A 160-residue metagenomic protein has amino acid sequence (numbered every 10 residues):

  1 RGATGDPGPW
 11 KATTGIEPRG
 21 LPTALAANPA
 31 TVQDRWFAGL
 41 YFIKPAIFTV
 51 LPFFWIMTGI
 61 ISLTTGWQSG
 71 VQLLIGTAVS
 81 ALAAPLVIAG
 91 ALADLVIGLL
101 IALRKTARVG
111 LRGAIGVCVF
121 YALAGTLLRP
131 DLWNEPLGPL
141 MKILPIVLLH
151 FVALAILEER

Functional and structural regions predicted by a protein language model:
R1-W67, A81-R160: Extended, low-polarity transmembrane helix blocks
G66-L74: Membrane-interface helix-loop junction between the first two transmembrane segments
G76-A78: Flexible, solvent-exposed coil segments and beta strand-coil junctions, predominantly the extracellular/periplasmic
